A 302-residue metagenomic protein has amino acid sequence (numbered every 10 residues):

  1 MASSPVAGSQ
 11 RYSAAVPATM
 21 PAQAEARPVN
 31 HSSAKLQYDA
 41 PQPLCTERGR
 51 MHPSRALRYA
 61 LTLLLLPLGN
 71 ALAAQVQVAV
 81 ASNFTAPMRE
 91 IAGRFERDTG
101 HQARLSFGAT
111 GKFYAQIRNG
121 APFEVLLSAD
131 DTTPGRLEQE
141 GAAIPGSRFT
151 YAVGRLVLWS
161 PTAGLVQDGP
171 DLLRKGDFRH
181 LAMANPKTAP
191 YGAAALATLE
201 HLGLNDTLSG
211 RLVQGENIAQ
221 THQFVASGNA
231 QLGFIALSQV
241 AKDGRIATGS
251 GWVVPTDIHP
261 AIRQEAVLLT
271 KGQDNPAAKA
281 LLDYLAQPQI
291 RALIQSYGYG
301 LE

Functional and structural regions predicted by a protein language model:
A2-S4, S9-S13, R27, S32-S33: Low-acidity, Ser/Thr- and Arg-rich intrinsically disordered low-complexity segments
R11, L36-Y38, P43: Cationic, low-complexity basic patches in intrinsically disordered or flexible, solvent-exposed regions
D39, C45-A60: Bacterial N-terminal signal peptides that target proteins for export
Y59-P67: Sec-dependent N-terminal signal peptides
G69-A73: Sec/Tat signal peptide C-region and signal peptidase I cleavage site
A74-G100, R104-F107, G111-N119, S128-D131 (+3 more regions): Exported/periplasmic ABC-transporter solute-binding proteins
